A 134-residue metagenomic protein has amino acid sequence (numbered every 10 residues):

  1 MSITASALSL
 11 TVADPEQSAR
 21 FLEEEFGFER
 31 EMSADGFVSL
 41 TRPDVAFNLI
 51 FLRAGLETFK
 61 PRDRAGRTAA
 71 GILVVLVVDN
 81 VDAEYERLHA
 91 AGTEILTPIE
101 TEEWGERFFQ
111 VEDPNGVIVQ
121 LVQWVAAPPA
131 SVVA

Functional and structural regions predicted by a protein language model:
M1-A7, E29-V77, Y85-E112, Q123-A134: Vicinal oxygen chelate
S18-E23, L88, G116: Conserved active-site tyrosine of GNAT-family acetyltransferases
I118-L121: Short glycine-/small-residue motifs
